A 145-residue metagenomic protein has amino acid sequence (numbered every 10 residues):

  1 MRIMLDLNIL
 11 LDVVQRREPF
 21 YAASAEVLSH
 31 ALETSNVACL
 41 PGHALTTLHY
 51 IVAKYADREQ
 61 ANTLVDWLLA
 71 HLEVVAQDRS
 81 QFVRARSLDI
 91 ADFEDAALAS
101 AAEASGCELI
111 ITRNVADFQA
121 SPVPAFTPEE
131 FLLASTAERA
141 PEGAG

Functional and structural regions predicted by a protein language model:
M1-C39, A53-Q60, A120, L132-G145: Short, well-structured N-terminal submotif of metal-dependent ribonuclease cores
R2, H71, S100-G145: Acidic, PIN/NYN-like endoribonuclease modules and their adjacent C-terminal/linker elements
I9, A44, Q81, A97-L98 (+1 more regions): Alpha-helix capping/helix-boundary segments
R16, G42-A44, L64-D89: Acidic catalytic patch
T34-S35, H71, L88, S121: Structured helix-beta-strand junction loops
L40-G42, T112: Short beta-strand segments at enzyme active-site cores
